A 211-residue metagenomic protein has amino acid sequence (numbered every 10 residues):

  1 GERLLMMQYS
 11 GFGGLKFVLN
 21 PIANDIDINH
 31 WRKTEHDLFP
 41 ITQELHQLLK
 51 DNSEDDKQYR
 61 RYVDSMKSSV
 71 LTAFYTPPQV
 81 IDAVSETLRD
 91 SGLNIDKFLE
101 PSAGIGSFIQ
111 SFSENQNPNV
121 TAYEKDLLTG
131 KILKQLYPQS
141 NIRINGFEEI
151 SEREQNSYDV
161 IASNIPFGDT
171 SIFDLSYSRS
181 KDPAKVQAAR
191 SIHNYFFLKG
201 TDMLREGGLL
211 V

Functional and structural regions predicted by a protein language model:
G1-L136, S140: Class I S-adenosyl-L-methionine
F108-I109, F147-E148, F167-T170: Short acidic, S/G/P-rich loop/turn micro-motifs used as interaction or catalytic elements
K125, Q187-V211: Conserved Class I SAM-dependent methyltransferase catalytic core
K134-Y137, E152, D174: Conserved polymerase palm-domain catalytic core
Q139-F147: Conserved SAM-binding strand-loop segment of SAM-dependent methyltransferases
E152-A162: A short acidic, Gly/Pro-enriched loop at the edge of an enzyme's catalytic core that lines a small-molecule cofactor
I165-F196: Mobile active-site "lid"/loop adjacent to the S-adenosyl-L-methionine
